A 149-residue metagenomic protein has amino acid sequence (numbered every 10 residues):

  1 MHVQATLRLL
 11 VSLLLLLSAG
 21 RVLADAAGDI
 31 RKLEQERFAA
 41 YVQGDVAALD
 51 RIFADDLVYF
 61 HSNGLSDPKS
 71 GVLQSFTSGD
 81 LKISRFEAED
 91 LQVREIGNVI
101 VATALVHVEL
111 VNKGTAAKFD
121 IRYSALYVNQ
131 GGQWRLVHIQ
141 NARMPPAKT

Functional and structural regions predicted by a protein language model:
M1-L10: Bacterial N-terminal signal peptides that target proteins for export
V11-S12, V22: Cleavable N-terminal signal peptides
A24-R51, V58-T149: A beta-strand edge to alpha-helix "cap/lid" segment located at domain peripheries
